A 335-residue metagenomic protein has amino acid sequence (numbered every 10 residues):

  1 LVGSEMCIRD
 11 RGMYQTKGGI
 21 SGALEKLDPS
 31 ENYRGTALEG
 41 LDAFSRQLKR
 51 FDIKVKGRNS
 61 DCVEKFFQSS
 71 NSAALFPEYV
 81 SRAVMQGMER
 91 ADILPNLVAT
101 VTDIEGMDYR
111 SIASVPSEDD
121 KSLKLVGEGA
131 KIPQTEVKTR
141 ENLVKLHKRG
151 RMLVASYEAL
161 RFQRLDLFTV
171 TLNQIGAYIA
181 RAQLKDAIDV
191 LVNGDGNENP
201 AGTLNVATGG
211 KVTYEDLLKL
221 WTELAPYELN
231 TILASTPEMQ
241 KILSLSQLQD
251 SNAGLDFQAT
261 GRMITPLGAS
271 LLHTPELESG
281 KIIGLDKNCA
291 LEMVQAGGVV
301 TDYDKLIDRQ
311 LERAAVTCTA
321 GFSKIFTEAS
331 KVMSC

Functional and structural regions predicted by a protein language model:
L1-C7: Short, small-residue-biased leader/transition segments that mark boundaries at the very start of proteins
R9-V101, L306-I307, L311: N-terminal catalytic cores of peptidoglycan-degrading enzymes
V63-R149: Assembly/oligomerization interface modules of large self-assembling protein complexes
S122-K124, Q163-R164, K241-L243, K324-I325: Short helix/loop capping segments that flank catalytic or ligand/cofactor-binding pockets
V137-E141, Q163-R164, G194, I232: Hydrophobic alpha-helical bundles in membrane proteins
R149-L224, C335: Alpha-helical scaffold segments that mediate packing/assembly in large oligomeric complexes
D195-M263: Extended, solvent-exposed, turn-rich assembly/linker loops in the middle of proteins
S246-C335: Sequence/fold signature of self-assembling virion shell proteins
